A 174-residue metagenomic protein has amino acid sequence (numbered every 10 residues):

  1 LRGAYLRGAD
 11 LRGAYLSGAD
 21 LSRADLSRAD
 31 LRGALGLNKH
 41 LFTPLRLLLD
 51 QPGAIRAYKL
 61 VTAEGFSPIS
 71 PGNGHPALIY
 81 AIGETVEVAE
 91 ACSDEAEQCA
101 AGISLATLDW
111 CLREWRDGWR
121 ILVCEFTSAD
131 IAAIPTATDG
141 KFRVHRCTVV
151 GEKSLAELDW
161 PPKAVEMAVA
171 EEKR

Functional and structural regions predicted by a protein language model:
L1-L6, A129: LRR N-terminal entry segment and analogous cap-like coil->beta motifs
A4, A9, A14, A19 (+4 more regions): Pentapeptide-repeat beta-helix register
L6, L11-L16, L21, P68 (+4 more regions): Polar low-complexity intrinsically disordered regions enriched in Ser/Thr and small residues
R32-Q98: ADP-ribose/NAD+-binding catalytic cleft of ART/PARP-like enzymes
V88-V150: ADP-ribosyltransferase catalytic core
C99, E166-V169: Noncatalytic linker/hinge segments flanking ATPase motor cores
F142-M167: Charged regulatory segments coupled to nucleotide-binding catalytic modules in large multidomain enzymes
A170-R174: Long, low-complexity, intrinsically disordered segments
